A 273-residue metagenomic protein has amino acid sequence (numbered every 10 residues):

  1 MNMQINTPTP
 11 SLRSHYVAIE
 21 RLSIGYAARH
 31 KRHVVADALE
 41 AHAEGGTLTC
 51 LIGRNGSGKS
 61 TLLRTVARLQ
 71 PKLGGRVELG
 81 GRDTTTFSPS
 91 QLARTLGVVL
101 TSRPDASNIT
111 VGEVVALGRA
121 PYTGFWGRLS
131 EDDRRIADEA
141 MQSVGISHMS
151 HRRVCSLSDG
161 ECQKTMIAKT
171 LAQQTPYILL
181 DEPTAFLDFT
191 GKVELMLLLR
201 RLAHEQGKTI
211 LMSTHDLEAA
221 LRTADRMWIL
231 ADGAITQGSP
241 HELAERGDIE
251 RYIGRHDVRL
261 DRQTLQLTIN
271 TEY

Functional and structural regions predicted by a protein language model:
I52-R54: The feature captures the beta-strand-to-loop junction immediately N-terminal to the Walker
A67: Helix-to-loop junction immediately C-terminal to a conserved catalytic motif
G75-D83, L92: Conserved ABC transporter NBD signature motif
A116, E131-M149: Conserved ABC ATPase "signature" region
I178-D181: Catalytic Walker B motif of ABC-type/P-loop ATPase nucleotide-binding domains
T214-H215: H-loop/switch region of ABC-family ATPase nucleotide-binding domains
I253-Y273: ABC ATPase nucleotide-binding domains
